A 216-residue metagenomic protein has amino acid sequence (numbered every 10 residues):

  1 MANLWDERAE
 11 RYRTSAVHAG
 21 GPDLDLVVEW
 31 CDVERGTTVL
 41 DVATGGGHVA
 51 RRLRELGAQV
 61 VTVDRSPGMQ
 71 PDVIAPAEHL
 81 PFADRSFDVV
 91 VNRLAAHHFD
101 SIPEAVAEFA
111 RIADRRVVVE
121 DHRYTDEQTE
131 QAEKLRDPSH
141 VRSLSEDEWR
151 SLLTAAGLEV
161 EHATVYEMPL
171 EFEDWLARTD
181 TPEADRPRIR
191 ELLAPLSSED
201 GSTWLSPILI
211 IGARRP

Functional and structural regions predicted by a protein language model:
M1-E34, H48-R52, E167, E173-A177: Conserved class I S-adenosyl-L-methionine
L40-H79: Class I SAM-dependent methyltransferase SAM/SAH-binding core
G46-H48, E161-P216: Conserved Class I S-adenosyl-L-methionine
V91: A conserved beta-strand element that flanks and buttresses the S-adenosyl-L-methionine
L94-A95: Short catalytic micro-motifs in class I SAM-dependent methyltransferases
P103-V117: A short glycine-rich, Lys/Arg-flanked "PGG" loop and its adjoining helix->strand segment in the class I
H122-H140: Short, glycine-/aromatic-enriched active-site segment of Class I SAM-dependent methyltransferases
R142-G157: Short alpha-helix
